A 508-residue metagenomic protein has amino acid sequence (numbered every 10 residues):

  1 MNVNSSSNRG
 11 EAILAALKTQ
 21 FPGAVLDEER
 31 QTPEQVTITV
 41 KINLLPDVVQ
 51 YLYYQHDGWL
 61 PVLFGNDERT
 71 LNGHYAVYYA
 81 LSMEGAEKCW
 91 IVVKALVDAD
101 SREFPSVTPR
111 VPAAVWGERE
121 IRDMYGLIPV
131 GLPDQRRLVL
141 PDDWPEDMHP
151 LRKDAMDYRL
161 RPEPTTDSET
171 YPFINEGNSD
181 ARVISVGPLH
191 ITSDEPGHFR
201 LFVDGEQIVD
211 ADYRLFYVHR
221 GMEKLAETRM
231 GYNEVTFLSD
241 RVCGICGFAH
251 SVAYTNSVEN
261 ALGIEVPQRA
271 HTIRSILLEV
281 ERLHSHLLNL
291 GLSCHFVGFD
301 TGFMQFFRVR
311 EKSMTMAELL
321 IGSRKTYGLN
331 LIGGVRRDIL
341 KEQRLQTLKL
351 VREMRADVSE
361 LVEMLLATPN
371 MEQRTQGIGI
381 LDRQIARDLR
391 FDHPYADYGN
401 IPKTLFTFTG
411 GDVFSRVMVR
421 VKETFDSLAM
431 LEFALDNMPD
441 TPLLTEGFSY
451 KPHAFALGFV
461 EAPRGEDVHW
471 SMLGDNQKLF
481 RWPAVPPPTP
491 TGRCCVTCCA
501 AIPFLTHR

Functional and structural regions predicted by a protein language model:
M1-Q207, A367, M371, S427 (+1 more regions): Terminal low-complexity/charged segments
L45, L138-R508: Metal/cofactor-centered catalytic core regions of large enzymes
